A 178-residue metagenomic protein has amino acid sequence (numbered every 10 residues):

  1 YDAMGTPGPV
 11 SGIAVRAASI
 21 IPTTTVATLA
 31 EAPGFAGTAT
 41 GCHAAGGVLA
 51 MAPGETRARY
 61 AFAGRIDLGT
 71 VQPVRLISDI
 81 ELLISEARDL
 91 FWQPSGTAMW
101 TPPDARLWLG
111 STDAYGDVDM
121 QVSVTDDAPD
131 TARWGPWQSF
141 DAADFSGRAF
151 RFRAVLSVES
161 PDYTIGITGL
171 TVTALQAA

Functional and structural regions predicted by a protein language model:
Y1-A178: Beta-strand-rich ligand- or partner-binding modules with a strong bias toward extracellular/periplasmic carbohydrate
